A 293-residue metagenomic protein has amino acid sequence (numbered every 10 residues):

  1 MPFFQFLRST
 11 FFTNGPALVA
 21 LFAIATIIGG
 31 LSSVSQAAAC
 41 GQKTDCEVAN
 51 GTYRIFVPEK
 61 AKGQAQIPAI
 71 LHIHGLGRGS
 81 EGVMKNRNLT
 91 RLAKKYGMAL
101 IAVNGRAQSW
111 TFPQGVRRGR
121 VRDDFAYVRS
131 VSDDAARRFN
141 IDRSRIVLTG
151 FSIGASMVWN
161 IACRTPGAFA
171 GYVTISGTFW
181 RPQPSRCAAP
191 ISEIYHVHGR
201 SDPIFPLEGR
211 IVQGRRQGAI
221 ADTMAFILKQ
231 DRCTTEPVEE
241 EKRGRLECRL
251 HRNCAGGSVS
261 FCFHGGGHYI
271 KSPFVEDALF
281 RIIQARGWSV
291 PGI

Functional and structural regions predicted by a protein language model:
M1-T13: N-terminal secretory signal peptides that target proteins for export/translocation
F11, S32-A69, K95, V116 (+9 more regions): A domain-start/cap signature at the N-terminus of enzymes
V19-G30: Bacterial N-terminal signal peptides
G41-K43, E47-V147, S156-N160, R164 (+1 more regions): Serine-hydrolase catalytic machinery in alpha/beta-hydrolase-like enzymes
H196-H198: Short beta-strand/loop motif that positions the catalytic acidic residue of the alpha/beta-hydrolase fold
D202-F205, H268-I270: Acidic catalytic loop of the alpha/beta-hydrolase fold
R216-T235: Acidic, glycine-rich loop-and-strand cores that form catalytic or ligand-binding grooves in diverse globular domains
